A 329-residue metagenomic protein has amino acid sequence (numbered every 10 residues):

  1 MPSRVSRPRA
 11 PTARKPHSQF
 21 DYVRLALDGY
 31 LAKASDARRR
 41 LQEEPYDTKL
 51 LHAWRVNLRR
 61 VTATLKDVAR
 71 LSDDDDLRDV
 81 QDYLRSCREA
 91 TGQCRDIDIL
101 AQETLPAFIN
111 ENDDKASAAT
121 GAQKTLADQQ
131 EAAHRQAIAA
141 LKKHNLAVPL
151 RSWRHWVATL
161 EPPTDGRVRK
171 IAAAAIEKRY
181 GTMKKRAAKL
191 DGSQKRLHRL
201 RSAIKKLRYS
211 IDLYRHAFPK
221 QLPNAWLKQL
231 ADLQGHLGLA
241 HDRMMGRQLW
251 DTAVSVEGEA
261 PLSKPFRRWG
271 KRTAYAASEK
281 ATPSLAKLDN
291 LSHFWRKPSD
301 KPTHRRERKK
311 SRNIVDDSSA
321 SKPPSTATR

Functional and structural regions predicted by a protein language model:
M1-R329: Function-determining surface determinants
